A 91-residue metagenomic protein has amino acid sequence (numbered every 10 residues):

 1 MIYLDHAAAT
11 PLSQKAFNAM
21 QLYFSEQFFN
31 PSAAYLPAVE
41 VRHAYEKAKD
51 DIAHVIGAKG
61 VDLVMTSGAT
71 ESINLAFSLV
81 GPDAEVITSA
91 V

Functional and structural regions predicted by a protein language model:
M1-V91: Pyridoxal 5′-phosphate
